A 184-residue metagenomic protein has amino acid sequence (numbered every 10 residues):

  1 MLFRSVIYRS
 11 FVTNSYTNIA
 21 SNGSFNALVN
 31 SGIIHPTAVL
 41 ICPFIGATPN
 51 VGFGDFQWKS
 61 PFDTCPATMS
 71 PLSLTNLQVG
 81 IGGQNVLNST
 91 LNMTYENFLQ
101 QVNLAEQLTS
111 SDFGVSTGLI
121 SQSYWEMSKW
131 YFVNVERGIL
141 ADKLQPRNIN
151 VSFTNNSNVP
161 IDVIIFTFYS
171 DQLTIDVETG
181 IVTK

Functional and structural regions predicted by a protein language model:
M1-K184: Flexible assembly/topogenesis modules
